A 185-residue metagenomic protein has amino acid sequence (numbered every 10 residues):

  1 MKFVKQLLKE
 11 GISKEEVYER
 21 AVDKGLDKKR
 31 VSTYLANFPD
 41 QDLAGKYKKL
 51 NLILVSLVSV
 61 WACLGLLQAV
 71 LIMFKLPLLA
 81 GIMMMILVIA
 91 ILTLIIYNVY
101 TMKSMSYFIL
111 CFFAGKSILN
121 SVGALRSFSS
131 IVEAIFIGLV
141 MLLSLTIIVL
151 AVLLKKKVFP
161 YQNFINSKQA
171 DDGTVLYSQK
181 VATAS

Functional and structural regions predicted by a protein language model:
M1-L43: Eukaryotic low-complexity, mixed-charge intrinsically disordered interaction/regulatory segments enriched in acidic
K29, N37-S185: Topology signature of small-to-medium multi-pass alpha-helical membrane proteins
